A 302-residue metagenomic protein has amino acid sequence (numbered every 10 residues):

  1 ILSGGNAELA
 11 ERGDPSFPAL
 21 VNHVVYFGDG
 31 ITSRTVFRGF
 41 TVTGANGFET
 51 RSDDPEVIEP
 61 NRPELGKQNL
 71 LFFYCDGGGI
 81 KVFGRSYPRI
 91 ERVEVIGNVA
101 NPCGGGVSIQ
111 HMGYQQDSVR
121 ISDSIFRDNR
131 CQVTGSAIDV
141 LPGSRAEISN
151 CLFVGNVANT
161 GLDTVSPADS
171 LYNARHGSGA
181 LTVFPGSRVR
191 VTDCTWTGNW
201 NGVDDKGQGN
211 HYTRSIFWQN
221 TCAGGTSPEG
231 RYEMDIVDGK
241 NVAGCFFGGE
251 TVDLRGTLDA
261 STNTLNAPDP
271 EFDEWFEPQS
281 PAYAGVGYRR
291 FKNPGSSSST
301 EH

Functional and structural regions predicted by a protein language model:
I1-S298, H302: Extracellular beta-rich repeat passengers
